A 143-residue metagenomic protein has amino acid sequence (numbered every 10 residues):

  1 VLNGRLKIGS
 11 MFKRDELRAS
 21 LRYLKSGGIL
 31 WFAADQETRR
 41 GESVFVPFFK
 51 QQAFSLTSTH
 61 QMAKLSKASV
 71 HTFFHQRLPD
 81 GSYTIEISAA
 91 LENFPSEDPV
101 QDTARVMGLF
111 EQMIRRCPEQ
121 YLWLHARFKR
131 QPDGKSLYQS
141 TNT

Functional and structural regions predicted by a protein language model:
V1-R14: Membrane-interfacial amphipathic helices and adjacent loop/beta segments that form the lipid-substrate binding surface
R14-T143: Non-catalytic C-terminal accessory region of glycerolipid acyltransferases and related lyso-lipid remodeling enzymes
